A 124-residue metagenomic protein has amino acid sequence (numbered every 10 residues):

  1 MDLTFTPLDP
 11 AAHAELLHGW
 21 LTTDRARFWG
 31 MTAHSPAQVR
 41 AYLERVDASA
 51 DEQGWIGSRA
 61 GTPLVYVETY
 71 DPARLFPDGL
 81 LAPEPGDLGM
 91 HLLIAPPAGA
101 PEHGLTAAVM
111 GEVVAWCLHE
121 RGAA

Functional and structural regions predicted by a protein language model:
M1-A11: Conserved N-terminal entry element of GNAT/NAT acetyltransferase domains
D9, H13-A14, P63-A124: Acyl-donor (CoA/ACP) binding surface of acyl/acetyltransferases
A11-H18, P36, R40: An amphipathic alpha-helix signature
G19-A33: Helix-loop element at the rim of GNAT/NAT acetyltransferase active sites that forms part of the acceptor-substrate
A33-G54: Active-site rim helix/loop that mediates acceptor-substrate recognition in acyltransferases
